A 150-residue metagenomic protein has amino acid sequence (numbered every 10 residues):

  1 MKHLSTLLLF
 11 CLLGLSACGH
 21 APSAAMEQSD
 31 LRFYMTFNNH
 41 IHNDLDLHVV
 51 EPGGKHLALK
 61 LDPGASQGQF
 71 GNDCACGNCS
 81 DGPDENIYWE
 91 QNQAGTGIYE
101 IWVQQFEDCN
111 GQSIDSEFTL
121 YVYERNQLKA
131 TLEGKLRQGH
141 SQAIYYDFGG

Functional and structural regions predicted by a protein language model:
K2-F10: Sec-dependent signal peptide recognition, specifically the positively charged N-region followed immediately by
L15-A17: C-terminal motif of bacterial Sec signal peptides marking the signal peptidase cleavage site
G19-P22: Bacterial signal peptide processing site
A24-G150: Intrinsic-disorder/low-complexity signal
